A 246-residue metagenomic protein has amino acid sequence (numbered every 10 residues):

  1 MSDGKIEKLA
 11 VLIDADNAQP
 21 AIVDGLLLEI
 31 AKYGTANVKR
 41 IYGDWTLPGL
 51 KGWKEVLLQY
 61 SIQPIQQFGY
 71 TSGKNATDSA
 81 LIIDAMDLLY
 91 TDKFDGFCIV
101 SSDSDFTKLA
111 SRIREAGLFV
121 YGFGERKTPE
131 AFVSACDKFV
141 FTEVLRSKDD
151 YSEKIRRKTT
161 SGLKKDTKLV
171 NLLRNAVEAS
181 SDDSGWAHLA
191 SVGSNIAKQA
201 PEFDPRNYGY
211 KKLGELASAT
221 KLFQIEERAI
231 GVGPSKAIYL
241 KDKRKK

Functional and structural regions predicted by a protein language model:
M1-D84, L89-Y90, F119: Domain-level signal for Mg2+-assisted phosphodiester chemistry and nucleotide/NA-binding surfaces in nucleic-acid
M1-I6, E143-D166: Intrinsically disordered, low-complexity linkers and terminal tails enriched in Pro/Gly and often acidic or mixed-charge
K39, T107-S111, A116-Y121, P129: P-loop/Walker A NTP-binding module and the surrounding RecA-like catalytic core of P-loop NTPases
Y42, D95-S102, L109, I113 (+1 more regions): Acidic beta-strand-to-loop metal/phosphate-binding motif
G49-K54, G124-V133: Short, glycine/polar-rich helix-capping loops at beta-to-alpha or helix-loop-helix junctions that flank or form
Y60, A116, S134-C136: Short, structured coil segments at secondary-structure junctions
F97, K138-V140: Short, well-ordered beta-strand core segments
R126, K154-K246: N-terminal regulatory modules in eukaryotic regulatory proteins
